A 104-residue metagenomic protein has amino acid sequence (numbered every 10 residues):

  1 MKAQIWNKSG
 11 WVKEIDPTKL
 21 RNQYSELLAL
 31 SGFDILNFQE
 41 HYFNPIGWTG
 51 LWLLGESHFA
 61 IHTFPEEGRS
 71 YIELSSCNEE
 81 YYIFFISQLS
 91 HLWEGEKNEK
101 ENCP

Functional and structural regions predicted by a protein language model:
M1-P104: Polybasic/polar functional segments that serve as interface/processing modules
